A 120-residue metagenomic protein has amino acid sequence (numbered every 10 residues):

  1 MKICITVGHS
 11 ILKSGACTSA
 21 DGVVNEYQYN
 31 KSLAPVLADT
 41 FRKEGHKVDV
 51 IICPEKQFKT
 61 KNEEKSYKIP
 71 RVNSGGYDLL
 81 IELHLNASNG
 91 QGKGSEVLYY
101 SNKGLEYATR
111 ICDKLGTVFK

Functional and structural regions predicted by a protein language model:
M1-V23: Short glycine-rich His-centered loop
V24-K120: Active-site-proximal helix/loop segments of hydrolytic enzymes
